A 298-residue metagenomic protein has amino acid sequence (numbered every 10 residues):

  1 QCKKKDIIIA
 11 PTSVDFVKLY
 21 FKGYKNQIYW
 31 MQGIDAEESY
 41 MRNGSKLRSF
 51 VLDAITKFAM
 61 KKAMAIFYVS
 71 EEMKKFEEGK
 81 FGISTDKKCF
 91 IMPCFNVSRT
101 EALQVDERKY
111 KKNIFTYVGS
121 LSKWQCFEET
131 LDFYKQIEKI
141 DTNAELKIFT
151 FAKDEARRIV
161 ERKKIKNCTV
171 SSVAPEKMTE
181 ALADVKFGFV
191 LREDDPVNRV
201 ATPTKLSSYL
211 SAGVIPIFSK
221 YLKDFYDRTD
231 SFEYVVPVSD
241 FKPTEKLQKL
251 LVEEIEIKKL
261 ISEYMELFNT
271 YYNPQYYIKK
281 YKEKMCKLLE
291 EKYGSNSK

Functional and structural regions predicted by a protein language model:
C2-K3, V17, D35, K46-Y68: Membrane-proximal helix-turn-helix segments that form the acceptor-binding/catalytic region of lipid-linked
I7, K22-Y40: Active-site proximal beta-strand in glycosyltransferases
L19, T56-K87, S98, Y226-D227 (+1 more regions): A short, active-site helix/loop in glycosyltransferases that binds the activated sugar's phosphate group
I34-D35, E72-M73, C89-A102, S120 (+2 more regions): Short beta-strand->alpha-helix junction loop in the catalytic core of nucleotide-activated group-transfer enzymes
F67, N96, D106-Q125, T130-Y134 (+2 more regions): Conserved donor-binding/catalytic core segment of Leloir-type glycosyltransferases
Q125, E176, E180-A181, G188-S211 (+1 more regions): Nucleotide-sugar-dependent
T150, E155-F187: Nucleotide-activated donor-binding/catalytic signature segment of Leloir-type glycosyltransferases, i.e., the conserved
F241-E245, K249-G294: A charged, aromatic-enriched C-terminal amphipathic alpha-helix characteristic of glycosyltransferases across folds
